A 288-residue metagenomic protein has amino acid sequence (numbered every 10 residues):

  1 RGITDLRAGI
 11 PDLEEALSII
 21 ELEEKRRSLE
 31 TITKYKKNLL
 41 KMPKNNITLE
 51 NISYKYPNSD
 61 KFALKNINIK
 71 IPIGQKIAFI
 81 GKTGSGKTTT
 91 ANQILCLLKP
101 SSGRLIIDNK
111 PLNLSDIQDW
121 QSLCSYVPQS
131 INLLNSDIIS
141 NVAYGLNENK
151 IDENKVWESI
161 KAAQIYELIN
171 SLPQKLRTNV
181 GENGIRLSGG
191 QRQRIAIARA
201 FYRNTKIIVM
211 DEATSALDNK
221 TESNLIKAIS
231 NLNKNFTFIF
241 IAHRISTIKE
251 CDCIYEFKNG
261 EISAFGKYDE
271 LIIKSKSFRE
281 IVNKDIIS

Functional and structural regions predicted by a protein language model:
R1-E21: Cytosolic ends of transmembrane helices, especially the final helix of ABC transmembrane type-1 domains
I20-Q75, P111-N113, I151, E158 (+2 more regions): Primarily ABC-family ATPase nucleotide-binding module
L22, R104-I106, L114, I139-E182 (+3 more regions): ABC ATPase nucleotide-binding domain helical subdomain, centered on the C-loop/LSGGQ "ABC signature"
I67, I117-C124, N135-S136, F236-F238: ABC ATPase nucleotide-binding domain
I80-K82: The feature captures the beta-strand-to-loop junction immediately N-terminal to the Walker
T89, S122-S125, S130, N141 (+2 more regions): ABC-family ATPase nucleotide-binding domain "signature/switch" substructure
L95-C96: Helix-to-loop junction immediately C-terminal to a conserved catalytic motif
S101-P111, C253, I262: ABC nucleotide-binding domain "signature motif"
